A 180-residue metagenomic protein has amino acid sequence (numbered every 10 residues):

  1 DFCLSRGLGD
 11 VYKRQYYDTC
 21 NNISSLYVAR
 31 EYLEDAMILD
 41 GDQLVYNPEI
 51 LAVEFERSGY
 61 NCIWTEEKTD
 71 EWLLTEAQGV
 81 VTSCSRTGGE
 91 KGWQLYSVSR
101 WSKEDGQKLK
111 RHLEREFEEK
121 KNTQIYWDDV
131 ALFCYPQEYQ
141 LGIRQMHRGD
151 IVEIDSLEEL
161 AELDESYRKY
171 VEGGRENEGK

Functional and structural regions predicted by a protein language model:
D1-Y12: Single conserved hydrophobic/aromatic residue that forms the stacking wall/gate of nucleotide- or nucleobase-binding
D10-W72: Conserved beta-loop-beta/alpha segment of the NTase-like Rossmann-fold superfamily that binds/positions NTPs
D18-N21, V80-V81, C134-Y135: Short, motif-level signal for alpha-helix interfacial/capping segments enriched in acidic residues and aromatics/proline
Y46-K121: Conserved core of the sugar-phosphate nucleotidyltransferase
L95-K180: Conserved alpha/beta core of the MobA/IspD/sugar-nucleotide pyrophosphorylase nucleotidyltransferase superfamily
